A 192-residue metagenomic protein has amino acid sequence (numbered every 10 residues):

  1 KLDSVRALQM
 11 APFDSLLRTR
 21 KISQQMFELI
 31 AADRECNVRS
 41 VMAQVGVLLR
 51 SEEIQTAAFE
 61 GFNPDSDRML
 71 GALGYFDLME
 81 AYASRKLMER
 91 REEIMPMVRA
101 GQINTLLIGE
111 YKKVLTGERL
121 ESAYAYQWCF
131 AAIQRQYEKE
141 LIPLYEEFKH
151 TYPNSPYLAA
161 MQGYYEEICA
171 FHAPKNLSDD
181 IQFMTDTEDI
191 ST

Functional and structural regions predicted by a protein language model:
K1-S191: Oxidative protein folding and maturation machinery
